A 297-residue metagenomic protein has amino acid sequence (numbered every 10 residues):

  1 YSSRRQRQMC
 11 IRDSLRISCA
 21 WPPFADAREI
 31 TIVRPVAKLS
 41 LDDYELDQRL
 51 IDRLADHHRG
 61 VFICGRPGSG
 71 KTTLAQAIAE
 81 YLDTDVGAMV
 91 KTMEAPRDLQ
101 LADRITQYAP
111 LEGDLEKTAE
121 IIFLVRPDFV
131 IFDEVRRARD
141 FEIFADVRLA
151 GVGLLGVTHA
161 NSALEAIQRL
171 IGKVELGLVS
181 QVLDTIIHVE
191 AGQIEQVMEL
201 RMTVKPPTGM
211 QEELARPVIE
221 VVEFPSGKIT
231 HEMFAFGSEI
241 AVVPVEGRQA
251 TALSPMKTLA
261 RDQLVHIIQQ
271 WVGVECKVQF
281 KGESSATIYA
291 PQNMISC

Functional and structural regions predicted by a protein language model:
Y1-I11: Single conserved hydrophobic/aromatic residue that forms the stacking wall/gate of nucleotide- or nucleobase-binding
R12-L41: Charged, amphipathic alpha-helical linker segments immediately N-terminal to NTP-binding catalytic cores
P22-D26, L183-T185, V189-A252: Conserved P-loop NTPase
R34-P96: P-loop NTPase nucleotide-binding module
L39, C64-P67, A102-L115, L124 (+2 more regions): Flexible beta-alpha connector loops of hexameric P-loop NTPases
E80-V125: P-loop NTPase switch/communication element
I131-H188: Conserved P-loop NTPase nucleotide-binding/switch module
V278-C297: Terminal-proximal interaction/regulatory segments of ATP-powered molecular machines
